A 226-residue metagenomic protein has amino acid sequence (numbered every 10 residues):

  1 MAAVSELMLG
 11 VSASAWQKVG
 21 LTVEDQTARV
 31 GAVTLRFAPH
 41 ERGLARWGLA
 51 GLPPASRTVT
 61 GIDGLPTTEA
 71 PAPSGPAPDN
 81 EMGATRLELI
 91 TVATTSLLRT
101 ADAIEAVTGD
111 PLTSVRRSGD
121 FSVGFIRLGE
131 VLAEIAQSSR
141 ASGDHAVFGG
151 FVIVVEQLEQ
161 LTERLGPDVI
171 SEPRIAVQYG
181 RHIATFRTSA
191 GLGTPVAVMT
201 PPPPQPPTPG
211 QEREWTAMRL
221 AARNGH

Functional and structural regions predicted by a protein language model:
M1-V11, D25-R86, T113-R140, G166-H226: Vicinal oxygen chelate
L7, I90, F151: Hydrophobic adenine-recognition pocket in adenosine-nucleotide-binding enzymes
G10-R29, L98-D120, G143-V147, E156-D168: Extended intrinsically disordered, low-complexity coil regions enriched in Ser, Thr, Gly, Ala and often Pro
L44-R46, H145-G149: Eukaryotic phosphotyrosine signaling hubs
R86-A103: Intrinsically disordered, low-complexity linker/loop segments enriched in Gly/Pro and charged/polar residues
V147-F151, L192-T194: A short pocket-lining beta-strand/turn micro-motif at the edge of beta-sheets
V155-L161, A217-A222: Short, solvent-exposed cationic patches
